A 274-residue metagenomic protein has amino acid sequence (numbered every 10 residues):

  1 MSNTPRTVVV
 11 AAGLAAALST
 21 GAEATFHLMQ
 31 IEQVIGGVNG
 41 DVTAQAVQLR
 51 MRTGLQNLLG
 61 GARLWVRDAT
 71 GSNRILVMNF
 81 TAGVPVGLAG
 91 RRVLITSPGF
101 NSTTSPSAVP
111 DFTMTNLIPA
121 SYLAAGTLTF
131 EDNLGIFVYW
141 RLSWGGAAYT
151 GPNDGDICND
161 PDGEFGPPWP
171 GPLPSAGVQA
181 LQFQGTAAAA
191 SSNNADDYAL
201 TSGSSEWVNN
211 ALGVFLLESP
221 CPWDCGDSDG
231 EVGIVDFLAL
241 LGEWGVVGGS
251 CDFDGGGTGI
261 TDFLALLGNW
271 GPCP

Functional and structural regions predicted by a protein language model:
M1-V9: Bacterial N-terminal signal peptides that target proteins for export
V9-A12, A24-L58, A62, T70-N73 (+1 more regions): Intrinsically disordered, low-complexity linkers and terminal tails enriched in Ser/Thr/Pro/Gly with interspersed basic
A17-G21: N-terminal signal peptide c-region/cleavage motif recognized by signal peptidases
I35-V38, M51-T53, D68, D132 (+2 more regions): Sec/Tat-exported extracytoplasmic proteins
L58-G61, G90, G230: A glycine-biased structural micro-motif
L64, M78, V93-I95, L128 (+2 more regions): Hydrophobic beta-strand residues in large extracellular and virion-surface proteins
N79-T103: Intrinsically disordered, low-complexity Pro/Gly/Ser/Thr-rich segments with frequent PxxP/GP/PP motifs and embedded
L217-P274: Cellulosome-associated attachment modules in secreted, modular CAZymes
